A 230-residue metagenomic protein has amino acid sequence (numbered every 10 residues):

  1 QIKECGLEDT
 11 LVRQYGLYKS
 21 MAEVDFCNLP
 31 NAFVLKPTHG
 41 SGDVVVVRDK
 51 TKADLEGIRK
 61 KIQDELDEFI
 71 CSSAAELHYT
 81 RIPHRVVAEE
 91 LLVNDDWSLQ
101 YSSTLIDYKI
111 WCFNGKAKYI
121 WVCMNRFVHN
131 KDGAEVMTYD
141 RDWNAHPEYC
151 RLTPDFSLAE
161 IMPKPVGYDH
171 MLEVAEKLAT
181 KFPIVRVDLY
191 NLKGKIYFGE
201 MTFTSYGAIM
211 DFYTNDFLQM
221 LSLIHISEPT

Functional and structural regions predicted by a protein language model:
Q1-R48, E65-L77: A conserved helix-loop-beta module that forms one wall/lid of the active-site cleft in ATP-utilizing catalytic domains
F33, K118, V185, Y197-G199: Protein kinase-like catalytic core scaffold
D49-K50, C112-K116, L192-G194: Short acidic-glycine loop/turn motifs at beta-strand connectors
I58-L152: Phosphate-binding site of ATP-dependent enzymes
T80-V86, D96, E135-I196: A long amphipathic alpha-helix within ATP-dependent nucleotide-binding catalytic cores
V128-M137, G207-F217: A short, polar/charged loop-to-alpha-helix boundary motif
L189, K195-I209: A short beta-strand motif that forms the metal-chelation/ATP-contact edge of phosphoryl-transfer active sites
S222-T230: Residue-level detector of conserved catalytic or cofactor/ligand-binding positions in enzyme active sites
